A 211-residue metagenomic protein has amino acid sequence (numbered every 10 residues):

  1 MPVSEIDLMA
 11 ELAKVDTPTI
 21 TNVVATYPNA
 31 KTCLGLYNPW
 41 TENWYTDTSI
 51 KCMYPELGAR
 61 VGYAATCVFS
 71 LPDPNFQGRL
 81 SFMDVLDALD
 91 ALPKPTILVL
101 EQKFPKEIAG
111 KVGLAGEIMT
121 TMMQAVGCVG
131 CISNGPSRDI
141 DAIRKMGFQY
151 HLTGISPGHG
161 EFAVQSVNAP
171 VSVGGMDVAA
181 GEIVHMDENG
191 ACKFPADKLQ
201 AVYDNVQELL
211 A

Functional and structural regions predicted by a protein language model:
M1-L92, I97, P105: Intrinsically disordered, low-complexity regions enriched in acidic/Ser/Thr/Pro/Gln residues
M9, A13-T21, R60, V112 (+4 more regions): Generic structural signal for well-ordered, non-membrane alpha-helical segments in soluble metabolic enzymes
V24, M123, E182-V184: Buried hydrophobic positions in well-ordered alpha/beta secondary-structure cores of metabolic enzymes
C33-L36, F69, V99-E101, C131-G135 (+2 more regions): General beta-strand structural signal in soluble alpha/beta enzymes
V61-Y63, P93-T96, G127-V129, K145-F148 (+3 more regions): Short coil/turn connectors at secondary-structure junctions
D87-N134: Extracellular/luminal Protease-associated
T120-G158: Ligand/cofactor pocket segment of small-molecule handling proteins
T153-A211: Acidic, glycine-rich flexible loop/linker segments
